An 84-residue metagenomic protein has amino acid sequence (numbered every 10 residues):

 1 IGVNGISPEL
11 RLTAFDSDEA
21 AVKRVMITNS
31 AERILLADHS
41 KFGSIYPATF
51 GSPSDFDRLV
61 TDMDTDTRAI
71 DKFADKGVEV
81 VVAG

Functional and structural regions predicted by a protein language model:
I1-G84: Conserved phosphate- and dinucleotide-binding cores of soluble alpha/beta proteins, encompassing both enzyme active
